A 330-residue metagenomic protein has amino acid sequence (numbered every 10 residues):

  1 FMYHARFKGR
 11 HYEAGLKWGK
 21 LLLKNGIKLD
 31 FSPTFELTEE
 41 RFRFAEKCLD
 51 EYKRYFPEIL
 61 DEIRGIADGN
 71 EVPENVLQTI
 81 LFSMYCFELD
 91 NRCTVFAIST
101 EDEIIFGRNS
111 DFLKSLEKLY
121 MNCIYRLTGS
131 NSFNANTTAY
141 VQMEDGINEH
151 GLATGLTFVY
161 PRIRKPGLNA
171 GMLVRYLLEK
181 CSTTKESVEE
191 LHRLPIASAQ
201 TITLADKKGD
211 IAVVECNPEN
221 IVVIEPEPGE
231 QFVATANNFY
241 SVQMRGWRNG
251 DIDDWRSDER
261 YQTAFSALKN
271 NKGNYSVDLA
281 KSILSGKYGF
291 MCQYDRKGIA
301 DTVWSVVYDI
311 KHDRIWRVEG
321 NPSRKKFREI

Functional and structural regions predicted by a protein language model:
F1, I98-E103, N148-H150, A205-G209 (+3 more regions): Short acidic-glycine loop/turn motifs at beta-strand connectors
F1-N91, S182-R193, K207-I211, F232-I330: C-terminus-biased signal that marks the final domain/tail of proteins
H4, K17, S32-E36, R54-G171 (+1 more regions): A contiguous strand-loop segment
C93-S99, Y120-I124, E144-D145, Q200-D206 (+3 more regions): Short beta-strand scaffold segments in enzyme catalytic cores
R108-S110, T137-A139, L156-F158, K207 (+3 more regions): Fold-independent oxyanion-binding glycine-rich loops and adjacent beta-strand/coil segments at enzyme active sites
F112-K114, Y160-R162, E219-I221, N321-K325: Short, surface-exposed beta-strand-loop junctions and turns on beta-sheet-rich folds
Y140-Q142, H150, P161, T184-R193 (+1 more regions): Structured soluble/peripheral alpha/beta segments that form catalytic or ligand/cofactor-binding pockets
V174-E179: Short, well-ordered beta-strand elements within core beta-sheets of diverse protein domains
